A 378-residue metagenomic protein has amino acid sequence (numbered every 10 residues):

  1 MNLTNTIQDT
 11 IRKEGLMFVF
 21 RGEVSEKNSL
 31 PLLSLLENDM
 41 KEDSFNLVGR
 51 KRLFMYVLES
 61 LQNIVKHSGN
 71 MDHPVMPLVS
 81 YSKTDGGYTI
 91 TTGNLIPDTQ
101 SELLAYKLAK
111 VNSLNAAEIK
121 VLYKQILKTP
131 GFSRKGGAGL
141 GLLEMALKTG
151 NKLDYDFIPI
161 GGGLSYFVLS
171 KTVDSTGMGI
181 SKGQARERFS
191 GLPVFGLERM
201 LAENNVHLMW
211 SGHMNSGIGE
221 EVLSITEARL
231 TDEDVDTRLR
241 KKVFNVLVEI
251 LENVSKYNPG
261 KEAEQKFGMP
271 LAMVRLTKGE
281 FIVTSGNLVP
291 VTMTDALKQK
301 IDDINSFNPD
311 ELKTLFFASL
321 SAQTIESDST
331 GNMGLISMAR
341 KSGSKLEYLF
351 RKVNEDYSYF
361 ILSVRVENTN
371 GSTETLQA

Functional and structural regions predicted by a protein language model:
M1-L3: N-terminal accessory segments
N5-F18, H67-Q184, L201-H207, L223 (+1 more regions): Conserved beta-strand-loop-beta-strand hairpin that lines the nucleotide-binding pocket of ATP/GTP-utilizing enzymes
G15-L33, V206-L223: STAS-typified acidic loop motif
S34-E59, K128-K135, S224-V248, F267 (+1 more regions): Conserved short strand/loop->alpha-helix "switch" segment adjacent to the catalytic nucleotide/phosphoryl-transfer site
K41, Q62-K66, E252-K256: Short amphipathic alpha-helical interface segments enriched in basic and hydrophobic/aromatic residues, used as
L58-E59, L143, V248, E252 (+1 more regions): Short alpha-helical basic/polar micro-motif
S60-N63, T91: Generic beta-strand or strand-like secondary-structure segments
F189-A263: Conserved small-residue-rich
